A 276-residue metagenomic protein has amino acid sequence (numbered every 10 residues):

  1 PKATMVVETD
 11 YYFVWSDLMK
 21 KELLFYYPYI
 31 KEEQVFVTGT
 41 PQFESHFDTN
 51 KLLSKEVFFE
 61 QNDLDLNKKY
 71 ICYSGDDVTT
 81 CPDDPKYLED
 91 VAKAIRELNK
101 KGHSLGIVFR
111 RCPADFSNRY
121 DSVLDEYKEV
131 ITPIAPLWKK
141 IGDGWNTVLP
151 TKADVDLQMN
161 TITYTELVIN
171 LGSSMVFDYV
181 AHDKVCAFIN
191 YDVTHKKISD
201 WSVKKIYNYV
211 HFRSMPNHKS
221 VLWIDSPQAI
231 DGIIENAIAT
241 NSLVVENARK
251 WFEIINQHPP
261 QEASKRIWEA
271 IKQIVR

Functional and structural regions predicted by a protein language model:
P1-F47, D115-F116, V176-F177: Active-site and donor-binding regions of nucleotide-sugar-utilizing enzymes
V6-T9, I30-G39, L167, S174-H258: Catalytic binding pocket for nucleotide-activated donors in carbohydrate/polymer assembly enzymes
Y11, Y70, G106, E166-L167: Structural motif
P41-T147, I224: Conserved catalytic-core segment of nucleotide-activated headgroup transferases in glycan assembly
N99, I234-S242, I271-R276: Short, hydrophobic alpha-helical segments
I131-V155, S199-M215: Charged, glycine/proline-rich intrinsically disordered loops and linkers
T147-L149, D154-S173: Acidic donor-binding loop of glycosyltransferase active sites
P260-R276: C-terminal alpha-helical cap of glycosyltransferases
